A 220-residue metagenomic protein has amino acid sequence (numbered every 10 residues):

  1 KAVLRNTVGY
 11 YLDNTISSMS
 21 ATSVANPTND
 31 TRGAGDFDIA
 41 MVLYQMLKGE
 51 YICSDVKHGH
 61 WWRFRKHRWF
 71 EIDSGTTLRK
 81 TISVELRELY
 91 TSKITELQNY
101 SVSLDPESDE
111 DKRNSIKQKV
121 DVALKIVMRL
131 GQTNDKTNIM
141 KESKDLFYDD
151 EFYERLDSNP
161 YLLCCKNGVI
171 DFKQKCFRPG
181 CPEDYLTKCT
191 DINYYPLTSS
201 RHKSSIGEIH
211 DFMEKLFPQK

Functional and structural regions predicted by a protein language model:
K1-K48, K93-K125, R201-H202, D211 (+1 more regions): Replication-associated primase and helicase/ATPase modules
A25-V42, V120-V169: Extended, Lys/Arg-enriched charged tracts that mediate electrostatic binding to polyanionic substrates
N29, G33-A34, G75-S83, R113 (+5 more regions): Generic detection of long, well-ordered alpha-helical segments
R32-N99: Noncatalytic partner-interaction/assembly domains of nucleic-acid and motor enzyme complexes, especially the accessory
M41, K80, V84-T91, K141 (+3 more regions): A broad, structural surface signal
M46-G49, E88, S92, D145 (+3 more regions): A structural signal for alpha-helix termini and helix-coil/disorder junctions
E50-T77, R155-S158, L162-L163, V169-K220: P-loop NTPase catalytic core of nucleic-acid-dependent motor ATPases
S54-K57, S74-K80, E96-V122, K141-E151 (+3 more regions): Intrinsically disordered, low-complexity coil segments
